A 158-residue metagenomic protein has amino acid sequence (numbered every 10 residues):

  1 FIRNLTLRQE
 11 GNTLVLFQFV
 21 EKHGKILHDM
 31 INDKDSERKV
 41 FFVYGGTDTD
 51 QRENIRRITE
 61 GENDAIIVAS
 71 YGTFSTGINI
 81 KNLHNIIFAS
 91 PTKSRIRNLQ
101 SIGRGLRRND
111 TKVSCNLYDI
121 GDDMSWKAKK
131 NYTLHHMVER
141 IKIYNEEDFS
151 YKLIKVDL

Functional and structural regions predicted by a protein language model:
F1-M30, Y144: Conserved strand-helix element at the start of the C-terminal RecA-like helicase core
G11, S36, N79-N82: Amphipathic alpha-helical protein-protein interaction surfaces
G11-N12, F19, R38-K39, N63-A65: Short coil/turn segments at beta-strand junctions that form active-site/ligand-binding loops
N12, F149-L158: Long, largely alpha-helical accessory region at the distal end of helicase-like NTP-driven motors
L14, H28, N32-N54: Conserved RecA-like helicase motor-core motifs
V40-F42, L117, Y151-L153: Conserved beta-strand scaffold positions in the cores of enzyme catalytic domains, especially in NTP/NDP-utilizing
Y44-E147: Conserved RecA-like P-loop NTPase helicase motor core
